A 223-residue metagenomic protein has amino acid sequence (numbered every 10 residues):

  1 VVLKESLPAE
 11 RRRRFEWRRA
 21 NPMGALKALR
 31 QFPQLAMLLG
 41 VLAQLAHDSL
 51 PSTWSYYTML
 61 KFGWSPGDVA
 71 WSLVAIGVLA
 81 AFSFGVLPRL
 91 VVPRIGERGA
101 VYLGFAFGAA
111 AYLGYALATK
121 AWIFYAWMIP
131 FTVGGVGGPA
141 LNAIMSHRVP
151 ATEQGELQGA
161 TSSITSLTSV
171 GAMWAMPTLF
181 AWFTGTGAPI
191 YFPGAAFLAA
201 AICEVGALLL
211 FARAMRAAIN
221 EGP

Functional and structural regions predicted by a protein language model:
V1-V2, L198-P223: Multi-pass alpha-helical transporter architecture, strongest for 12-TM Major Facilitator/SLC carriers used
K4-L39, K61, P223: Juxtamembrane intracellular "pre-TM" segments in multi-pass secondary transporters
S52-V69: Short amphipathic helix-loop junctions that connect adjacent transmembrane helices in Major Facilitator Superfamily/SLC
S83-E97: Helix-to-loop junctions at the C-terminal end of transmembrane segments in multipass secondary transporters
G99-G114: Structural signature of the two symmetry-related core transmembrane helices
G114-M128, G137: Helix-loop junctions at membrane interfaces in 12-TM secondary transporters
V136-P150: Intracellular juxtamembrane helix-capping segments at the cytosolic ends of symmetry-related transmembrane helices
T178-E204: A membrane-interface helix-boundary motif in multi-pass transporters
